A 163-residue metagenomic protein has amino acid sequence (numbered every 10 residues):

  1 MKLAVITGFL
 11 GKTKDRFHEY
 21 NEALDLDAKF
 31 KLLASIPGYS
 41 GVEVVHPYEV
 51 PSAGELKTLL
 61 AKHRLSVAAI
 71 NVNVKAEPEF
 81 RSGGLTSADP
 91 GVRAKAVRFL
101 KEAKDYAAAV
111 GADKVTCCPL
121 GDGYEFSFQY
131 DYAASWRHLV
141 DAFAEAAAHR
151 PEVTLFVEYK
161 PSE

Functional and structural regions predicted by a protein language model:
M1-E102, A108: N-terminal pre-domain/capping segments
K62, L85-E163: Active-site acidic/histidine proton-transfer and metal-coordination neighborhood in alpha/beta enzyme cores
